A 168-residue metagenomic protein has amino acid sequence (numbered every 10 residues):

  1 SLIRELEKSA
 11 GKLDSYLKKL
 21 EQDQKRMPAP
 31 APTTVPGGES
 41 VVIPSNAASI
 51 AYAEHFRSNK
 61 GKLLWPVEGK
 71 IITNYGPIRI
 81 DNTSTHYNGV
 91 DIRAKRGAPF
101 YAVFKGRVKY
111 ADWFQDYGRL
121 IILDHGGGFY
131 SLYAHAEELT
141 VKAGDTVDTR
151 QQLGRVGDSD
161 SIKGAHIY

Functional and structural regions predicted by a protein language model:
S1-Y52: Alpha-helical oligomerization segments with coiled-coil/rod-like character
V42, A47, A51-L64, Y101: C-terminal modules of long, charged coiled-coil scaffolds in eukaryotic assembly complexes
N59-Y168: Catalytic cores of peptidoglycan-degrading enzymes
